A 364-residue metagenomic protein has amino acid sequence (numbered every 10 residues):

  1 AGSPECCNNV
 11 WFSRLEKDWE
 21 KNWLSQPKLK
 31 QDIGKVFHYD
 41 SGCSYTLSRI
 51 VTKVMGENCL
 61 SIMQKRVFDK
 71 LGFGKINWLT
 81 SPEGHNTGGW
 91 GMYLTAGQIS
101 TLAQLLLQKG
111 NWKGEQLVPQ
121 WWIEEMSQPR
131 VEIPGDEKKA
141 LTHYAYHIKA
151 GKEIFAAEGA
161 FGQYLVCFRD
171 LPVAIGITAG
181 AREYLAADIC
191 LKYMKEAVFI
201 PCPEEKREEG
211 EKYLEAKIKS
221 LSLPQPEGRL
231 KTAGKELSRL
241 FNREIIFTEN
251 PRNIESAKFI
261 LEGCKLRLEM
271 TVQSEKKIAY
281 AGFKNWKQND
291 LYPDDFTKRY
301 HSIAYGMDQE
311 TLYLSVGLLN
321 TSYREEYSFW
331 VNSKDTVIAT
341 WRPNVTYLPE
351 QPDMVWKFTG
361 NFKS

Functional and structural regions predicted by a protein language model:
A1-F73, A96-G110: Active-site-adjacent helix/loop patches that line small-molecule binding or acyl-intermediate pockets
K21-K30, N77-P82, I148-A150: The feature captures the short pre-catalytic strand/loop hairpin that immediately precedes and shapes the active-site
K30-Y39, N86-Y93, A156-Y164: Solvent-exposed loop and edge beta-strand segments that line ligand/cofactor-binding and catalytic clefts
C43-I50, G88-N111, I123, Q163-G180 (+1 more regions): Active-site-proximal alpha-helical segments within enzyme catalytic domains
M63-Q64, F68-S127: Active-site-proximal binding-pocket segments
Q120-T178: Active-site Gly/Thr loop motif
G159-G228: Structured C-terminal helix/loop/strand segments within mature extracytoplasmic catalytic/sensor domains
R207-S364: Peripheral terminal and inter-domain segments
